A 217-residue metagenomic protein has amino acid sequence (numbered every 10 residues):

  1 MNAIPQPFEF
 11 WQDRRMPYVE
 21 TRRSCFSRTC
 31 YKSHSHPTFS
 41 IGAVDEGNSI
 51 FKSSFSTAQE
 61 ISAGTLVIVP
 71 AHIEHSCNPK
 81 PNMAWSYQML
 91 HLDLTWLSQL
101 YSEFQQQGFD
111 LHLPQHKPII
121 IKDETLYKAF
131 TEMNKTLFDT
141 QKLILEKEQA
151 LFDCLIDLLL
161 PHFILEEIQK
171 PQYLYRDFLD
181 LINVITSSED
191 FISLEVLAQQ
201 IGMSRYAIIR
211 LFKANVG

Functional and structural regions predicted by a protein language model:
A3, P7-D110, T140: N-terminal regulatory/effector-sensing and dimerization cores that precede helix-turn-helix DNA-binding domains
D13, P118-T125, Y173, Q200: A generic short alpha-helical patch detector that favors 3-5-residue windows in or near N-terminal regions
S98, L155-L159, T186: Structural signal for well-ordered, non-membrane alpha-helices
Q106-E167, L181: Amphipathic alpha-helical segments enriched in hydrophobic/aromatic residues interleaved with Lys/Arg
D139, Y173, E189-D190: Helix-turn-helix/winged-helix DNA-binding modules
L174-I182: Short, leucine-enriched amphipathic alpha-helices that occur as contiguous helical runs
T186, F191-G217: Basic/polar phosphate-binding segments, predominantly the helix-turn-helix DNA-binding elements of transcriptional
